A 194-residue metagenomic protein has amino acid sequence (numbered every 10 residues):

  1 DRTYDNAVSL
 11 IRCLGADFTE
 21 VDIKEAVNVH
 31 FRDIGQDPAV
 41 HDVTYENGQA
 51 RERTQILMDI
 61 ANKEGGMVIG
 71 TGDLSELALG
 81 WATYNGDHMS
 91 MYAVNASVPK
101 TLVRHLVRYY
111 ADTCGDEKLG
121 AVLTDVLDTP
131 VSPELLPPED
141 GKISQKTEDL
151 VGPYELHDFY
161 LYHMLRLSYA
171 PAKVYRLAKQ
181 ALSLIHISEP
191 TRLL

Functional and structural regions predicted by a protein language model:
R2-T44, A50, E76, V122-S132: A conserved beta-strand->alpha-helix junction
L14, N28, P38-D116: Active-site adenylate/phosphate-handling loop in enzymes that bind or generate adenylated species
T19, V68-G70, R104-H105, D112-D128 (+1 more regions): Acidic/polar loop patches that form or flank catalytic/metal-binding clefts of enzymes that bind anionic ligands
L106, L119-P153: Generic long, charged, amphipathic alpha-helical segments
L156-H163: Short alpha-helical "packing" element that flanks the helix-turn-helix/winged-helix DNA-binding module
R166-A170: Short capping segments at the starts of secondary-structure elements
K173-S183: DNA-recognition alpha helix
H186-L194: Single conserved hydrophobic/aromatic residue that forms the stacking wall/gate of nucleotide- or nucleobase-binding
